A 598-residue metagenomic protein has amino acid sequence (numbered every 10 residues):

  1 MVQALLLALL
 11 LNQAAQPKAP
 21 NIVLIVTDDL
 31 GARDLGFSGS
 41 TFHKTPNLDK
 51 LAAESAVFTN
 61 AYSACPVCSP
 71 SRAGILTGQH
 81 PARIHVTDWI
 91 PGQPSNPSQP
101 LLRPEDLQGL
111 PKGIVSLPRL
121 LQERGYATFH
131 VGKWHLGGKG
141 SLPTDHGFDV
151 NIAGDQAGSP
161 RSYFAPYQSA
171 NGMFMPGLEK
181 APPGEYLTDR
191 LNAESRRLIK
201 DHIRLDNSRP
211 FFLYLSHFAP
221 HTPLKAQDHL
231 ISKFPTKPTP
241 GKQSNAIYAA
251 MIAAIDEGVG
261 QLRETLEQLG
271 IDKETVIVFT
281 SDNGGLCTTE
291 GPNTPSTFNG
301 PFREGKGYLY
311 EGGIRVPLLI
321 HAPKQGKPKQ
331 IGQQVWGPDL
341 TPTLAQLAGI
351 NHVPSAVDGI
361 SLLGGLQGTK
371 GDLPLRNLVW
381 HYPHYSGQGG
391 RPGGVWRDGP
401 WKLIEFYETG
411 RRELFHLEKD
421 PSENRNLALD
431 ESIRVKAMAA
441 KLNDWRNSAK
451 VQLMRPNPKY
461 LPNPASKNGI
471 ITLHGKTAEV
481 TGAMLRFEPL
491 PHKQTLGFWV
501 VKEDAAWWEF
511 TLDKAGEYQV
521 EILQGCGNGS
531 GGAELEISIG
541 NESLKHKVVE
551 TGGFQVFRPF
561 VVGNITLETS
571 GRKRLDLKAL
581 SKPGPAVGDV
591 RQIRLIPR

Functional and structural regions predicted by a protein language model:
Q16-A56, R425-I433: Active-site-proximal N-terminal segment of extracellular/periplasmic enzymes that hydrolyze or transfer
I22, D28, L121, K133 (+5 more regions): A short aromatic-rich beta-strand->coil structural motif
S40-A73, G78-R83, A127-F129, D149-D155: Short, structured active-site-proximal loop/turn typified by the sulfatase FGly-forming signature C/S-X-P-X-R
S40-T45, Y62-V67, P104-V115, K180-L191 (+7 more regions): A short beta-strand-to-alpha-helix junction
H43, L142-G147, T222-H229, E264-G326 (+3 more regions): Histidine-centered active-site microenvironments of extracellular/periplasmic hydrolases and transferases
D88-Y126, W134-L213, H217-H229, P235-P240 (+2 more regions): Formylglycine-dependent
V150, D155, G285-L309, Q325-Q333 (+2 more regions): C-terminal cap/loop subdomain of S1 sulfatases and analogous C-terminal strand-loop tails that border
V435, A439-K441, W445-R598: Extracytoplasmic
